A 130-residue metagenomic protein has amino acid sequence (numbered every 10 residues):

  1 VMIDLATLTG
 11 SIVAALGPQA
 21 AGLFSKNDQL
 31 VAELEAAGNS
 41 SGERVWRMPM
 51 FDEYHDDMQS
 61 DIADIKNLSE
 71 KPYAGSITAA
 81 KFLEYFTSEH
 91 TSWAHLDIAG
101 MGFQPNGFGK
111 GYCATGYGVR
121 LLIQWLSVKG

Functional and structural regions predicted by a protein language model:
V1-G130: A generic structural signal for tightly packed, nonpolar segments enriched in small/aliphatic residues
